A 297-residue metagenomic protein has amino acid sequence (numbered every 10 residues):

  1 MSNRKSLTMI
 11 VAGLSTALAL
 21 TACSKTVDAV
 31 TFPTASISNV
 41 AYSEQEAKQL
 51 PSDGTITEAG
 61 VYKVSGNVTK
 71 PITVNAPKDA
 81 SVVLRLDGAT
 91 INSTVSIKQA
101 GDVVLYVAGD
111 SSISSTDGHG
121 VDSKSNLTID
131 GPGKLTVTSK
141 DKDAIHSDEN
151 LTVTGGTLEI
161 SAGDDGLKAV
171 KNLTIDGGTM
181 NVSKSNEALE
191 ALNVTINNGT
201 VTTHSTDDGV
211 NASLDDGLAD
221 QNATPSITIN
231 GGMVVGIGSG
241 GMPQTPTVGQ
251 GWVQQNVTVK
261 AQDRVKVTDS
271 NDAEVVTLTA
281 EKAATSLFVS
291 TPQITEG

Functional and structural regions predicted by a protein language model:
M1-N3: N-terminal secretory signal peptides that target proteins for export/translocation
K5-G297: A composition-driven surface/loop motif
